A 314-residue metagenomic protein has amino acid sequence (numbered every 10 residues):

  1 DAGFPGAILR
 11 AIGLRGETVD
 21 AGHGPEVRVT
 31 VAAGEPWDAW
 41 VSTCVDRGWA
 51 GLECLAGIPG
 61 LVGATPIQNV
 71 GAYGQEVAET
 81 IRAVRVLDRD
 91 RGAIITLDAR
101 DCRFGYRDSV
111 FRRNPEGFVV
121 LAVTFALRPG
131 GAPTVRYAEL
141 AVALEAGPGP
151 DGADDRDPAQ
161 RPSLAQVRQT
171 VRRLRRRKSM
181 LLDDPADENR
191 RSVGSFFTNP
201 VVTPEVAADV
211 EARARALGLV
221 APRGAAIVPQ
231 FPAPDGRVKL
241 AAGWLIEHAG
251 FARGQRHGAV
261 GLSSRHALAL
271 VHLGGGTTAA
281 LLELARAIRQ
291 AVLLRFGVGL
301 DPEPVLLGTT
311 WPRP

Functional and structural regions predicted by a protein language model:
D1-R91, I95: Anion-binding (especially nucleotide phosphate/pyrophosphate-binding) glycine-rich loop and adjoining beta-alpha core
I94-A279, R295-P314: Phosphate/pyrophosphate- and phosphate-bearing ligand-binding catalytic cores of soluble enzymes
